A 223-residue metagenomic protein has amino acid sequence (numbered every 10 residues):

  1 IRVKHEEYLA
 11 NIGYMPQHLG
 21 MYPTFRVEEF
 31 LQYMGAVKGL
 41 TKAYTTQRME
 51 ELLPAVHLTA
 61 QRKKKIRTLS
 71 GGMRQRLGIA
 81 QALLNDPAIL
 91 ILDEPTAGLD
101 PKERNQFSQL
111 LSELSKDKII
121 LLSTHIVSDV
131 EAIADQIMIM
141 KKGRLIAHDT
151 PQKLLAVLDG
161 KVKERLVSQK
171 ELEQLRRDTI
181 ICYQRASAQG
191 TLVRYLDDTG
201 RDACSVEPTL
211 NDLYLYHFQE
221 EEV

Functional and structural regions predicted by a protein language model:
Q32, A36, A43-Q61: Conserved ABC ATPase "signature" region
K65-L69: Conserved ABC ATPase signature
I79: Hydrophobic anchor residue at the start of the ABC signature
L90-D93: Catalytic Walker B motif of ABC-type/P-loop ATPase nucleotide-binding domains
T96-A97, V127: Short loop immediately C-terminal to the Walker-B catalytic DE motif in ABC-type ATPase nucleotide-binding domains
H148-D149: ABC ATPase "signature
